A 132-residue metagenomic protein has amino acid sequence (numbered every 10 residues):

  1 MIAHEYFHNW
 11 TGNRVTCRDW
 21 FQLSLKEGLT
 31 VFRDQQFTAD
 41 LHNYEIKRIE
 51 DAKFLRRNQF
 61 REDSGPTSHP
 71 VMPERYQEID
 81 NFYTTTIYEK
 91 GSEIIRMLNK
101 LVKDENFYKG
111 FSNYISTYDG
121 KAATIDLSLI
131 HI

Functional and structural regions predicted by a protein language model:
M1-I130: Hydrophobic alpha-helical and helix-loop surface patches within well-folded domains that function as non-catalytic
